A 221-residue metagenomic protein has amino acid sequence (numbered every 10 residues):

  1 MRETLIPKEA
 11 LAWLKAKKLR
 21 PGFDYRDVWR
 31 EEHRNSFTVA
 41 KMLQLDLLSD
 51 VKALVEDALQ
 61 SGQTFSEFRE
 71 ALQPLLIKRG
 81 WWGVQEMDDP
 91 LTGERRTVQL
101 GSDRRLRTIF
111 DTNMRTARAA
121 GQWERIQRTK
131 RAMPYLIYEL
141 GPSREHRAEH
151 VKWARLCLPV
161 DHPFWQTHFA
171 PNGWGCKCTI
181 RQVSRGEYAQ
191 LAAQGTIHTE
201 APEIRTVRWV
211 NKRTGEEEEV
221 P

Functional and structural regions predicted by a protein language model:
M1-G173, V183-P221: Domain-core detector
K177-R181: Extended alpha-helical oligomerization segments
